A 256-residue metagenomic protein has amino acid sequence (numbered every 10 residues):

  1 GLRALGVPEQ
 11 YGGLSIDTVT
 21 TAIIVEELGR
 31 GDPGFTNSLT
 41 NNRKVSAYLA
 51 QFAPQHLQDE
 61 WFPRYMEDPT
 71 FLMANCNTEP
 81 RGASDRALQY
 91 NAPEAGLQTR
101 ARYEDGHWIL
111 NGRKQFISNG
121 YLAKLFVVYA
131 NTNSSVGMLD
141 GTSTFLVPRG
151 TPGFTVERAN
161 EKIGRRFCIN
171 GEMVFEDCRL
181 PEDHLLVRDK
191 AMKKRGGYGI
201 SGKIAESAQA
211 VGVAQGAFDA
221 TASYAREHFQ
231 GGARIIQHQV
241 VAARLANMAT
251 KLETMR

Functional and structural regions predicted by a protein language model:
G1, P8, I24, P54 (+7 more regions): Buried hydrophobic positions in well-ordered alpha/beta secondary-structure cores of metabolic enzymes
L2-L72, N119-L125, V211: Internal helix-loop-helix
R30, T155-T254: Glycine-rich beta->alpha junctions and the first turn(s) of the following alpha-helix
P69-S84: A short, Trp-centered hydrophobic/proline-enriched beta-strand micro-motif
G82-S84, P93, L97, W108: Hydrophobic, small-residue-rich alpha-helical packing segments that form membrane-like cores
L88-A92, F116-N119, S135-V136, K162-I169: Short Gly/Pro-enriched turn/cap motifs at secondary-structure boundaries
T99-R102: A structural signal for short hydrophobic beta-strand segments in well-ordered beta-sheet cores
N111-T155: A short core secondary-structure module
